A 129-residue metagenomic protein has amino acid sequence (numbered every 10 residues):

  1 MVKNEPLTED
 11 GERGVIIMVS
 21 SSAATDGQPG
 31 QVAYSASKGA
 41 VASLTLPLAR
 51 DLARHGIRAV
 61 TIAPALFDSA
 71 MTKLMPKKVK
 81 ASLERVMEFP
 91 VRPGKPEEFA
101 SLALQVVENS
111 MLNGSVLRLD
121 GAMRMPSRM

Functional and structural regions predicted by a protein language model:
M1-E12: A short helix-coil junction within the Rossmann-fold of NAD(P)-dependent oxidoreductases
S21: Residue(s) in the substrate-gating loop at a strand-loop-helix junction that position the organic substrate next
T25, A59, A63-L74: Short, flexible catalytic-loop segment of classical short-chain dehydrogenase/reductase
D26-V32, V91: Active-site loop immediately N-terminal to the catalytic Tyr-X3-Lys motif of short-chain dehydrogenase/reductase
S37: Active-site helix of classical SDR
A49-R54: Alpha-helical segment proximal to the catalytic Tyr-Lys
K78-E98: Catalytic Tyr-x(3-8)-Lys segment
K95-L119, R124: C-terminal substrate-recognition "lid" of short-chain dehydrogenase/reductases
